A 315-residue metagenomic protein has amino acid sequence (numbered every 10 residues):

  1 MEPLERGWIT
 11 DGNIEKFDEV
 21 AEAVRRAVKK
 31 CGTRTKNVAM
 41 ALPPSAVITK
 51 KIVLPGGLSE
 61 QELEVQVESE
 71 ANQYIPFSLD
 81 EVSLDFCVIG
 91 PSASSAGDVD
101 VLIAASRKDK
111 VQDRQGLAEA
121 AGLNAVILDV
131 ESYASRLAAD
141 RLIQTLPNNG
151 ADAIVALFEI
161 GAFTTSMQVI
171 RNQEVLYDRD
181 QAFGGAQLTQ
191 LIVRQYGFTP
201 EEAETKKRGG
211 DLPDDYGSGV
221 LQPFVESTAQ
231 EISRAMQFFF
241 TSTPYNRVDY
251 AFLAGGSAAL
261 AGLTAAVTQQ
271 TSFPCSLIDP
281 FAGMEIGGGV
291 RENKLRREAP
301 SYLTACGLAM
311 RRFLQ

Functional and structural regions predicted by a protein language model:
M1-Q315: Hydrophobic/aromatic-enriched cytosolic interaction surfaces used to assemble or bind macromolecules
